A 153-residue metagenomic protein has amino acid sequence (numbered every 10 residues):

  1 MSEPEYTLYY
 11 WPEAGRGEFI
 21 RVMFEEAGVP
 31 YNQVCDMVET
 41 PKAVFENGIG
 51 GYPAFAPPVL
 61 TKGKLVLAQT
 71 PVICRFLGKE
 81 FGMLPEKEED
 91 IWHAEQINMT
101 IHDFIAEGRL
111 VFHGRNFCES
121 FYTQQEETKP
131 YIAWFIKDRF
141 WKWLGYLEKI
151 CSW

Functional and structural regions predicted by a protein language model:
M1-W134, D138: GST-like domain detector, emphasizing the conserved glutathione-binding G-site in the N-terminal thioredoxin-like
E107, V111, Y146, I150-W153: Amphipathic, soluble alpha-helical interaction motifs
A133-C151: Amphipathic alpha-helical packing segments from all-alpha helical-bundle domains
